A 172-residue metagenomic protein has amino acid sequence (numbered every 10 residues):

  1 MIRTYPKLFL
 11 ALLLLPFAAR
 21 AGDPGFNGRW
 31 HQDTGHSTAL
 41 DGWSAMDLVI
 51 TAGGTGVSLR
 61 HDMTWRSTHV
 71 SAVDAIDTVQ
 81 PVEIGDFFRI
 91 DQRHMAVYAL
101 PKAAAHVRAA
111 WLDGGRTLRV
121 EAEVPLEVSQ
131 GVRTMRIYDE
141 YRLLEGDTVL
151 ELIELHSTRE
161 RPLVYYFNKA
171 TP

Functional and structural regions predicted by a protein language model:
M1-F9: Bacterial N-terminal signal peptides that target proteins for export
F9-L10, G56: Alpha-helix boundary/capping detector
A11-A21: Hydrophobic h-region of N-terminal signal peptides that target proteins for export in Gram-negative bacteria
A21-P172: Hydrophobic small-molecule pocket/channel-lining residues, especially in calycin-type beta-barrels
